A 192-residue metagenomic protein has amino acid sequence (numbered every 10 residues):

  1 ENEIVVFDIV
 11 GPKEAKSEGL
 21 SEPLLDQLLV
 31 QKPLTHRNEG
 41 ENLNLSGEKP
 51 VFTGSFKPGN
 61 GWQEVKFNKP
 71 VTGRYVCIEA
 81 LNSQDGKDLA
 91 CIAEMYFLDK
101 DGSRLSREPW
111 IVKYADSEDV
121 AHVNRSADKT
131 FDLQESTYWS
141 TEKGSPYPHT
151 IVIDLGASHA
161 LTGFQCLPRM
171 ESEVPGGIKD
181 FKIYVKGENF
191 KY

Functional and structural regions predicted by a protein language model:
E1-G47, P58-P109, D116-Y192: Aromatic, loop-rich ligand-recognition surfaces of beta-strand-rich domains
P50-F56: Recognizes extended acidic, P/S/T-rich segments that occur within or adjacent to Ig-like beta-sandwich modules
